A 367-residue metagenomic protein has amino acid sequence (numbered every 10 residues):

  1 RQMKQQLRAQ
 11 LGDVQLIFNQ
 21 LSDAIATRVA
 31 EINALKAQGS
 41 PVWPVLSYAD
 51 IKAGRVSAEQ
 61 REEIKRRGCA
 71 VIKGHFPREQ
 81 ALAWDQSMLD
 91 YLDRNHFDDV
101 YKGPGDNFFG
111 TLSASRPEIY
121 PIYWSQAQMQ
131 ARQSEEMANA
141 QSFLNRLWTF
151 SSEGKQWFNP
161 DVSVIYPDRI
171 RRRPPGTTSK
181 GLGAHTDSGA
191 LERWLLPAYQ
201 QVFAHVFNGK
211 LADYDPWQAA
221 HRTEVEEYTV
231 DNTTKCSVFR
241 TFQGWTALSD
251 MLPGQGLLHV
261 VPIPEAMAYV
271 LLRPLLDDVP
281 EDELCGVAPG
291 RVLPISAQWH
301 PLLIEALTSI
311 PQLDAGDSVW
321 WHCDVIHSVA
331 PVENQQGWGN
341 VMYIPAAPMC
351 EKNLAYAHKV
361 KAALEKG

Functional and structural regions predicted by a protein language model:
R1, L252, H327, P348-C350: Feature marks short, surface-exposed loop/turn motifs that line or immediately flank catalytic pockets and channel
R1-R66: Fe(II)/2-oxoglutarate
Q6, Q10, L35, S87 (+2 more regions): Residues that form generic nucleotide/phosphate-binding pockets
A9-G12, L16, A30, A34-A37 (+6 more regions): Generic surface-pattern signal
N19, D23-A24, A37, V45-S47 (+2 more regions): TerminUS-proximal long segments
E59, I64-R67, F76-W299, I304-P311 (+3 more regions): Non-heme Fe(II) oxygenase catalytic core, chiefly the N-lobe of the double-stranded beta-helix
V71-K73: Short loop-to-beta-strand entry elements in the cores of soluble alpha/beta enzymes
L313-H327, A346: Conserved metal-binding segment of the jelly-roll/cupin
